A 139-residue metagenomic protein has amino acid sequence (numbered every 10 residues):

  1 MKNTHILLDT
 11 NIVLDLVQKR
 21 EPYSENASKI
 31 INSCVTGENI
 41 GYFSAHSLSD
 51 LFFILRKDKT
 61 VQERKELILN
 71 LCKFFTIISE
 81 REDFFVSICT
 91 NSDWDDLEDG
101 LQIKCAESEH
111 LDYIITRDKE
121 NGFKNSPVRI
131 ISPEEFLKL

Functional and structural regions predicted by a protein language model:
M1-H5, E107-L139: Acidic, PIN/NYN-like endoribonuclease modules and their adjacent C-terminal/linker elements
M1-Y42, R56-E63, L137-L139: Short, well-structured N-terminal submotif of metal-dependent ribonuclease cores
V13, S49-L51, N121-F123: Short, active-site-adjacent cap segments at secondary-structure transitions
S28, H46-F84, T90: Active-site-proximal, substrate-binding regions of enzyme catalytic domains and RNA-binding/basic surfaces
I40, T76, P127-R129: Conserved beta-strand segments of alpha/beta enzyme cores
F43-A45, T116: Short beta-strand segments at enzyme active-site cores
T76-K119: Active-site neighborhoods of divalent-metal-dependent phosphate/nucleic-acid chemistry enzymes
